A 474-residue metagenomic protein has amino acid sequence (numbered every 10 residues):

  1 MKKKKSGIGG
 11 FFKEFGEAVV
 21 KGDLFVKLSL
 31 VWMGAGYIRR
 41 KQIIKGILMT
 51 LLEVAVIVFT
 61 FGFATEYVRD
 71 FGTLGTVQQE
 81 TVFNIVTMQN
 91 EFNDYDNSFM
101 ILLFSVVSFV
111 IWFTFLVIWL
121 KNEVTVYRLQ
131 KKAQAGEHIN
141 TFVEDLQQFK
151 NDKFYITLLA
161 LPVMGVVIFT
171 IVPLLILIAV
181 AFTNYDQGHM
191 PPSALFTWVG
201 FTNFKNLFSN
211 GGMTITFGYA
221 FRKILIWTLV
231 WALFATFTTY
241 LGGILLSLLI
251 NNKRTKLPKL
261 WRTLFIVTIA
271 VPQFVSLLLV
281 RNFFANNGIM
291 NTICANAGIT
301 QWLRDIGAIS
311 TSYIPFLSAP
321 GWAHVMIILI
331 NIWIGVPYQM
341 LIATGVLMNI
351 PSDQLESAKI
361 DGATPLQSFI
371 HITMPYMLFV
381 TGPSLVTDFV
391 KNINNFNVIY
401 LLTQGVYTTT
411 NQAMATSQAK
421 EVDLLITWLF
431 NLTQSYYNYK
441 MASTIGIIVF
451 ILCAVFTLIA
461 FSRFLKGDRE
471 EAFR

Functional and structural regions predicted by a protein language model:
K2-E14, A18, D23-V26, V31-I38 (+6 more regions): N-terminal signal-anchor/first transmembrane alpha helix
V31-M33, F83-E91, T202, N206 (+1 more regions): Pore-loop/selectivity-filter region of tetrameric P-loop cation channels
K41, G62-Q79, V110: Transmembrane-helix bundle segments that line or gate the permeation/cavity pathway in multi-pass membrane proteins
F63-F71, F154-R474: A structural signal for multi-pass alpha-helical bundles of membrane permease subunits that mediate small-molecule
F71-N93: Perimembrane loop-to-helix junctions flanking transmembrane segments
